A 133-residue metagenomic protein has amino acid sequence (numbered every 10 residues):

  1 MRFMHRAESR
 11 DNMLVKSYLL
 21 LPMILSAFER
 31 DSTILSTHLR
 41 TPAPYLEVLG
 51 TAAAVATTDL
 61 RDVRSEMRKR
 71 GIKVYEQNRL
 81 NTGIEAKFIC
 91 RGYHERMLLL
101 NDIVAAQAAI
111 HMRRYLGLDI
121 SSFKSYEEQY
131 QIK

Functional and structural regions predicted by a protein language model:
M1-R2, R6-E8, S36, A43-Y45 (+4 more regions): Short, well-ordered helical secondary-structure segments
M1-T41: Long, hydrophobic N-terminal alpha-helical segment
L35-V55: Short, flexible N-terminal segments of the mature chain
V48-G50, V55-K133: Low-complexity intrinsically disordered segments
